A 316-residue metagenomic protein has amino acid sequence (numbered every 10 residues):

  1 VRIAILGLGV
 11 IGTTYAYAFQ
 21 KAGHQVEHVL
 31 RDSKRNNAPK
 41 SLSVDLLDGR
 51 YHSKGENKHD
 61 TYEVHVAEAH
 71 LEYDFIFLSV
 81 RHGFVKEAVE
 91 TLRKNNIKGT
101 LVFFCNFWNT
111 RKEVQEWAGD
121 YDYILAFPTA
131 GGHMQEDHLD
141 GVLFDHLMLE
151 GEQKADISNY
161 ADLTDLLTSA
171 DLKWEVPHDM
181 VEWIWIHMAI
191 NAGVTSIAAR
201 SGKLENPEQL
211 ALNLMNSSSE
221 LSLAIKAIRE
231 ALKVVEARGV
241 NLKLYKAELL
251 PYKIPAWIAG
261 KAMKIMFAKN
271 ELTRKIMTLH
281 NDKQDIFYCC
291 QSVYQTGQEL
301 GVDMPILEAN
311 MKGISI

Functional and structural regions predicted by a protein language model:
V1-G55: NAD(P)+-binding Rossmann beta1-loop-alpha1 motif at the extreme N-terminus of oxidoreductases
I3, Q25-E27, L101, Y123 (+1 more regions): Hydrophobic anchor at the start of a short beta-strand that flanks the dinucleotide cofactor-binding loop
L30-D32, A67-E68, C105, F127 (+2 more regions): Residues at the C-termini of beta-strands that transition into short coil/loop
G55-D140: Rossmann-like NAD(P)(H) cofactor-binding subdomain of soluble oxidoreductases
K112-A189: Rossmann-fold dinucleotide-binding core
H138-G151, S201-N213, K269-H280: Helix-loop-beta segment of a Rossmann-like dinucleotide-binding subdomain
V181-A211, S219-L232: Active-site-proximal catalytic alpha-helix in oxidoreductases
I225, L232-I316: NAD(P)-dependent Rossmann-like dehydrogenase/reductase catalytic/cofactor-binding core
